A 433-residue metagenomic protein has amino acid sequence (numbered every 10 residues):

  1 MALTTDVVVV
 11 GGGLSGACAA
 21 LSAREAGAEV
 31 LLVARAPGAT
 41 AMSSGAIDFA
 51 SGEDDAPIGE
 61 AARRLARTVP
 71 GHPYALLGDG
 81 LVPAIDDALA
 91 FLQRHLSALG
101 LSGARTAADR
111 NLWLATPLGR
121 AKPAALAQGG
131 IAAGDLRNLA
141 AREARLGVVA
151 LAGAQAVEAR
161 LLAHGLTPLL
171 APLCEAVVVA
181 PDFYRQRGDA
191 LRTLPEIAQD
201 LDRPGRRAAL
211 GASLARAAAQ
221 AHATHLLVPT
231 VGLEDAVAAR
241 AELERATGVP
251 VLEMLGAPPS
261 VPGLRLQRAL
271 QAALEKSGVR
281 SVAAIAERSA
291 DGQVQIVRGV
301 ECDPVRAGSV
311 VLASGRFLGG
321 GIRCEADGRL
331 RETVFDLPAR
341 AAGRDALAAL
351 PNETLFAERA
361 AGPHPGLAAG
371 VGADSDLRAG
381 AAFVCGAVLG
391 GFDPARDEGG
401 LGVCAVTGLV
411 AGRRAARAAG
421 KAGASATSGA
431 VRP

Functional and structural regions predicted by a protein language model:
L3-T5, V300-S309, R378: Core beta-strand elements of the Rossmann-like FAD/NAD(P) dinucleotide-binding domain in flavoenzyme oxidoreductases
D6-L32: N-terminal Rossmann-like FAD-binding beta1-loop-alpha1 element of flavoenzymes
V8-V10, V33, P304-G315: Short hydrophobic core segments
L21, S44, G320-A326, L389-G423: A conserved FAD-binding loop/helix module that cradles the flavin
R35-P70, Q186-P195: Conserved N-terminal glycine-rich FAD pyrophosphate-binding loop of Rossmann-like flavoproteins
P70-G80, L151-R160, V228-A238, L252-A272: Short beta-strand to alpha-helix junction loop
V282-Q293: A conserved short coil-to-beta-strand element within the FAD-binding core of flavoproteins
S309, D376-R396: Short FAD-binding loop at a beta-strand-to-alpha-helix junction that anchors the flavin cofactor in diverse
